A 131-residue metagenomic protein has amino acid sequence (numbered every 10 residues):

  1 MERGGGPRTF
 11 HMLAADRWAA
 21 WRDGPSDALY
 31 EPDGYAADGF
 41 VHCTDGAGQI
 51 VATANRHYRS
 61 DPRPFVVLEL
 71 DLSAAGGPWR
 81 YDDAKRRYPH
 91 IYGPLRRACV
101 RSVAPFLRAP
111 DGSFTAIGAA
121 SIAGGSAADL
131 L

Functional and structural regions predicted by a protein language model:
E2-L131: Conserved, structured core segments of small domains
